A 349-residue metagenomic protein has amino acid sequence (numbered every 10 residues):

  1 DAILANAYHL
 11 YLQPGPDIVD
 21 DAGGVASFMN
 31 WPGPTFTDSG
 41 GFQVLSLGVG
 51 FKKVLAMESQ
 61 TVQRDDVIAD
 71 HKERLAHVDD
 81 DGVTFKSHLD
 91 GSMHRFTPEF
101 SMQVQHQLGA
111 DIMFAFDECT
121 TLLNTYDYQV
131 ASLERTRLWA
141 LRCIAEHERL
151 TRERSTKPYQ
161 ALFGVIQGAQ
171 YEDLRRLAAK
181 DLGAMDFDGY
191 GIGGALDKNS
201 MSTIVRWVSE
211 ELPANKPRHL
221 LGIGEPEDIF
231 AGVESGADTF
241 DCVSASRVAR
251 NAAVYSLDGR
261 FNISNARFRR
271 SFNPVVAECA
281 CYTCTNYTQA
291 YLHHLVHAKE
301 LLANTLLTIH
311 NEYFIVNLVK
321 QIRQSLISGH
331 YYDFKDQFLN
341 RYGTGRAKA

Functional and structural regions predicted by a protein language model:
D1-S155, A266-R269: Non-catalytic, usually N-terminal nucleic-acid engagement modules in DNA/RNA processing proteins
I3, D38, Q105, G164 (+4 more regions): Conserved, mostly hydrophobic/aromatic
H9-Y11, F42-Q43, T120-T121, A169-Y171 (+3 more regions): Short, solvent-exposed loop/turn segments at secondary-structure junctions
P16-V25, A249-I263, V316-V319: C-terminal helical cap(s) of enzyme catalytic domains, especially alpha/beta-barrels
F100, V104, A131-R142, L177 (+4 more regions): A non-catalytic, amphipathic alpha-helix used as a structural packing/dimerization or gating element in enzyme scaffolds
D117-L123, V276-A349: C-terminal extensions of enzymes
T121-Y126, V130, D188-G193, L301-N304: Glycine- and acidic
E134-R137, E146, L150-R152, K157-V275 (+1 more regions): Glycine-rich phosphate/ribose-binding loops and adjacent secondary-structure elements that form binding surfaces
